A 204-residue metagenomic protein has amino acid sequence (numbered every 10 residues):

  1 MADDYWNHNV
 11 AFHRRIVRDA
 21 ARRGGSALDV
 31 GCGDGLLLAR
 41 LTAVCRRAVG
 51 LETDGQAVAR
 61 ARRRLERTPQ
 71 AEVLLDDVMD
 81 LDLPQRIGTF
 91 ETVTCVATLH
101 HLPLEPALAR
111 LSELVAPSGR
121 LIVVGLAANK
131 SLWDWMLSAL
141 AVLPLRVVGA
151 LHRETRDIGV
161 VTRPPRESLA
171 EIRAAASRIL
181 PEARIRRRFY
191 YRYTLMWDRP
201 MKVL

Functional and structural regions predicted by a protein language model:
N7-G25: Conserved alpha-helix/loop element of class I SAM-dependent methyltransferases that forms part of the SAM/SAH-binding
G25-G33: Conserved class I S-adenosyl-L-methionine
D34-L36, R40-D80: Class I SAM-dependent methyltransferase SAM/SAH-binding core
D80-I87: Short conserved loop adjoining the S-adenosyl-L-methionine
T94: A conserved beta-strand element that flanks and buttresses the S-adenosyl-L-methionine
L102-L111: A short, conserved alpha-helix within the catalytic core of class I
S118-G125: Conserved beta-strand signature within the Rossmann-like core of class I S-adenosyl-L-methionine
A127-A175: C-terminal alpha-helical "lid/dimerization" subdomain adjacent to the S-adenosyl-L-methionine
